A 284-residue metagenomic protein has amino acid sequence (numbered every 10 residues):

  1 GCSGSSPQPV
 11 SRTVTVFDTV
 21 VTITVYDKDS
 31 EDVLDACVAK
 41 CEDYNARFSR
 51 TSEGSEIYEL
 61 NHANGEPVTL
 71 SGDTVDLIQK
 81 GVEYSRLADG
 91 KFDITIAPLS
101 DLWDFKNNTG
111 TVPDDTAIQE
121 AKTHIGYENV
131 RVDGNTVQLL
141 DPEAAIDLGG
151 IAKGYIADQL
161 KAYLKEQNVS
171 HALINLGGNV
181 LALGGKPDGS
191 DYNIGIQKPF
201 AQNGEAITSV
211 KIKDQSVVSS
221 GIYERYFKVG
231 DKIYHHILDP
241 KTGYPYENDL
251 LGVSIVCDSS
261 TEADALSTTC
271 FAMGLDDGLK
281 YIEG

Functional and structural regions predicted by a protein language model:
G1-G284: Mature catalytic core of soluble alpha/beta enzymes
